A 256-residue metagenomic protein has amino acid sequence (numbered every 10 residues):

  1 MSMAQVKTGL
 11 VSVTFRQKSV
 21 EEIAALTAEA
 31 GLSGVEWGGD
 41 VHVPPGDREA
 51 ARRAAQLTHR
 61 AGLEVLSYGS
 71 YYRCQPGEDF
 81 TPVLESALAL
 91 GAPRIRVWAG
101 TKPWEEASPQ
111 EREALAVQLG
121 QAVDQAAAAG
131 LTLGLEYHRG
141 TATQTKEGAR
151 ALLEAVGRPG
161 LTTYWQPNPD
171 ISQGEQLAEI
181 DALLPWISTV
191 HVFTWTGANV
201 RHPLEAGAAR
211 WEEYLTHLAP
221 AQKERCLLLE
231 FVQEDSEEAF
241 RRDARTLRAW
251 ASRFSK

Functional and structural regions predicted by a protein language model:
M1-R94, R158, P185, G197 (+2 more regions): N-terminal pre-domain/capping segments
G9-V13, E36-G38, L66-Y71, R96-W98 (+4 more regions): A cross-family glycoside hydrolase active-site/sugar-binding cleft signature
V13-V20, G38-A50, Y71-D79, K102-A107 (+4 more regions): Acidic-and-aromatic substrate-binding clefts and catalytic sites of carbohydrate-active enzymes
W37, D124-W211: Acidic/histidine-rich catalytic cores of soluble enzymes
D47-R53, D79-V83, P109-L119, K146-R150 (+2 more regions): Charged helix-capping and loop-helix junction motifs
L63, A92-P93, L131, P220-C226: A short helix->loop->beta-strand "cap" motif at the edges of active sites that frequently abuts
A92-S108, A129-R139: Active-site groove signature of glycoside hydrolases
A209-A221, C226-L227: H/E-rich (His + Asp/Glu) clusters that bind or coordinate divalent metals
